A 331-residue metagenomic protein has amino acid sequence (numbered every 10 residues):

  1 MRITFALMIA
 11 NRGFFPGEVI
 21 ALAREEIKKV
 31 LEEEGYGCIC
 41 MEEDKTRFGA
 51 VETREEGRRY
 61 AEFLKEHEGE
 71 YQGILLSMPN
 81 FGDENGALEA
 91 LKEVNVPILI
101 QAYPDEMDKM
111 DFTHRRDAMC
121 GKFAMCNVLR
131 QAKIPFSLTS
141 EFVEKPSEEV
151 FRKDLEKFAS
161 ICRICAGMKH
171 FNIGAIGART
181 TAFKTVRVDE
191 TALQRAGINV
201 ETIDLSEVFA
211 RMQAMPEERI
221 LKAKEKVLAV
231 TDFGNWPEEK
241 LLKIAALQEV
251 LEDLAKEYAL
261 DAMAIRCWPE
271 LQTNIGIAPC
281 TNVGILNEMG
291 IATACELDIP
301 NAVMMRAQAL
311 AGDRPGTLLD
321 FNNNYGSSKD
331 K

Functional and structural regions predicted by a protein language model:
M1-C126, R130-A166, H170-G174, R179-A262: Metallocofactor- and cofactor-centric catalytic cores in central/energy metabolism, strongly enriched
K29-E32, Y36, D44, E66 (+3 more regions): Hydrophobic alpha/beta core scaffold segments
